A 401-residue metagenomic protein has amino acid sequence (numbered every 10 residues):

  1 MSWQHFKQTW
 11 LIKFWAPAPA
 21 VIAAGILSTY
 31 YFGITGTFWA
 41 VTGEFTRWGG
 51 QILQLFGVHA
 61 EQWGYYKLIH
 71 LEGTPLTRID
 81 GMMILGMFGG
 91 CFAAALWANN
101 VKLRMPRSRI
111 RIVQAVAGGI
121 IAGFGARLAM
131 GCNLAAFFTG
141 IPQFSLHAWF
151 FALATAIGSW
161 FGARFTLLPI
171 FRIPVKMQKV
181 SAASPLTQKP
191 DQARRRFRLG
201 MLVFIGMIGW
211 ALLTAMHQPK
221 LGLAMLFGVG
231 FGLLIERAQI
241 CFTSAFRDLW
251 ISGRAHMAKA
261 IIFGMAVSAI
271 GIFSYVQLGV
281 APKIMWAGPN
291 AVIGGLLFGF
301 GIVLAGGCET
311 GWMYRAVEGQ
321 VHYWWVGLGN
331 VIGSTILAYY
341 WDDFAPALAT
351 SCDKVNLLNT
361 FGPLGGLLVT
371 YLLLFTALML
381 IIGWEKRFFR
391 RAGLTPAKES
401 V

Functional and structural regions predicted by a protein language model:
M1-V401: Membrane-interfacial helix-loop segments of redox and metal-homeostasis proteins, especially TM-loop-TM junctions
